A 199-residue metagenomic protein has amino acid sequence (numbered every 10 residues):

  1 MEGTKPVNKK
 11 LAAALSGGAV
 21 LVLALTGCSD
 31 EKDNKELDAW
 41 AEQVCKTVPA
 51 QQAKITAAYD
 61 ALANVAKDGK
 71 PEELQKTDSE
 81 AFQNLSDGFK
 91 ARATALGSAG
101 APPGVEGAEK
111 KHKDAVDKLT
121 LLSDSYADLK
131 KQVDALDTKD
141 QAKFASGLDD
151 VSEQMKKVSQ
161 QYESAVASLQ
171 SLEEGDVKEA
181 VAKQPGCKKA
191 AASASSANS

Functional and structural regions predicted by a protein language model:
E2-S16: Bacterial N-terminal signal peptides that target proteins for export
L23-G27: C-terminal motif of bacterial Sec signal peptides marking the signal peptidase cleavage site
D30-N84: Immediate post-signal-peptide N-terminus of mature secreted/exported proteins
D33-Q52, A142-S199: Extracellularly exposed regions in secreted/surface proteins, prominently low-complexity, repeat-rich
D38, E42, E72-Q83, E109-V116 (+2 more regions): Short, charged, amphipathic alpha-helical segments
V48-I55, Y59-L62, F82-L85, F89 (+4 more regions): Long amphipathic alpha-helices with heptad-repeat character, especially coiled-coil-forming segments used
A63-G69, Q132, E163-E173: Juxtamembrane/interfacial segments around transmembrane helices
K90-V116, L129-Q141, L169: Short, solvent-exposed, charged loop/turn and helix-capping segments that join or cap alpha-helices on peripheral
